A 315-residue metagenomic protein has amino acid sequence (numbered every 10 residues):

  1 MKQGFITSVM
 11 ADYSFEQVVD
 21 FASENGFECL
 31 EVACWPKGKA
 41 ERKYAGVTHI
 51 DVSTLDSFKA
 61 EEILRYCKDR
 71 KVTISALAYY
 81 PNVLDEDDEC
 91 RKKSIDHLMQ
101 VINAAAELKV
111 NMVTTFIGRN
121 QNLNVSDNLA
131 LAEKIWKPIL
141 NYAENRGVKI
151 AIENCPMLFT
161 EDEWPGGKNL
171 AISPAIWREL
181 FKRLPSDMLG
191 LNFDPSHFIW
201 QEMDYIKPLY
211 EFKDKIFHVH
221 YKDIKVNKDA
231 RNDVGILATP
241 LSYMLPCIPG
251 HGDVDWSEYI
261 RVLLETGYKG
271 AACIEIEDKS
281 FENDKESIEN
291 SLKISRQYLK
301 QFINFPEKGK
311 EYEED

Functional and structural regions predicted by a protein language model:
M1-C29, C34-P36, K68, K109-N111 (+2 more regions): Histidine-acidic metal/acid-base catalytic patches
K2-F5, V47-H49, D85-D87, L123-V125 (+1 more regions): A short, structure-level motif marking secondary-structure boundaries and short turns
V9-M10, H49-D51, Y80-L84, R119-N122 (+2 more regions): Short histidine/acidic/glycine/proline-rich micro-motifs that form metal- and phosphate-coordinating active-site loops
V9-M10, T54-L55, K93, A130-L131 (+2 more regions): Residues that cap or flank secondary-structure elements
Q17, E61-T73, N82-G190, W200 (+4 more regions): Active-site acidic/histidine proton-transfer and metal-coordination neighborhood in alpha/beta enzyme cores
A33-E62, L123: Glycine-rich, proline-tolerant flexible connector loops at the mouths of alpha/beta enzymes
C34-E41, V83, R119-N122, M157-F159 (+2 more regions): Conserved radical SAM core fold
L77: Zn-dependent metallopeptidase/amidohydrolase metal-coordination segment
